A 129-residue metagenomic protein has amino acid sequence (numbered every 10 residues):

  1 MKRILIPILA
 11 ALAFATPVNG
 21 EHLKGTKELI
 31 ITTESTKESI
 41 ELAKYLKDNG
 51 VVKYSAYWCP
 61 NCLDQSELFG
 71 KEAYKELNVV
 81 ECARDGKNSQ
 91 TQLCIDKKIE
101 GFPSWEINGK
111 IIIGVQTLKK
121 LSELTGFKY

Functional and structural regions predicted by a protein language model:
M1-E28: N-terminal targeting signals for export/organelle localization
G20-K44: N-terminal leader/targeting and pre-domain segments
S35-E76: Local sequence-structure signature of Cys/Sec-based thiol-disulfide redox active-site neighborhoods
V52-S55, N78-V80, S104-E106, I111: Structural recognition of the beta-strand scaffold that forms the well-ordered cores of secreted hydrolase catalytic
R84-L93: Structural microenvironment flanking redox-active thiols in thiol-disulfide oxidoreductases
I95-E106: Structural micro-motif
E106-Y129: Non-catalytic, surface beta->alpha helical segment in thiol-disulfide oxidoreductase systems
